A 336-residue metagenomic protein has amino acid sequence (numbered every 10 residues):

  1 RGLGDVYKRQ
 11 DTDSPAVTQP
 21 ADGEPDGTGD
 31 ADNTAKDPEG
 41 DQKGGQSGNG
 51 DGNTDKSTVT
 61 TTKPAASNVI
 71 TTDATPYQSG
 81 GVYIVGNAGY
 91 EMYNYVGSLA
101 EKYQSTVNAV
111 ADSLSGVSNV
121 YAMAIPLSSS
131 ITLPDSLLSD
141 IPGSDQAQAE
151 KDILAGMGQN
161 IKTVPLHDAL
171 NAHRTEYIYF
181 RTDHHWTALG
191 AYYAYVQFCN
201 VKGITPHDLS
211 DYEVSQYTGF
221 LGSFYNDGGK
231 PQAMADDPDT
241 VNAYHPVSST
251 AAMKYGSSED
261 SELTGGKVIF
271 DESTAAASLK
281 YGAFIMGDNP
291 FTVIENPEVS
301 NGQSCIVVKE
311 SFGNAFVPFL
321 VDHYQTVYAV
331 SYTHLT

Functional and structural regions predicted by a protein language model:
G2-Q10, T333-T336: Conserved small/polar residues in nucleotide/adenosyl-binding loops
D5-G81: N-terminal, intrinsically disordered, polar/charged segments of Gram-positive cell-envelope systems that serve as
K8, K63-T106, S130-D140: Serine-dependent acyl-ester chemistry module
N94-Q104, G143-Q148, H185-Y192, S311-N314: Soluble non-cytosolic domains of exported or imported proteins
A100-S113, N119-M157, F316-V317: Membrane-embedded segments
Y121-A124, P165, I306-V308, A329: Structural recognition of the beta-strand scaffold that forms the well-ordered cores of secreted hydrolase catalytic
S130, L138-I141, M157-K230: Catalytic His-Asp segment of secreted/periplasmic serine-dependent ester chemistry enzymes
G190-S304, K309-F319, T326-V327: Extracellular/periplasmic envelope-modification machinery, especially enzymes that add or remove acyl/ester groups on
